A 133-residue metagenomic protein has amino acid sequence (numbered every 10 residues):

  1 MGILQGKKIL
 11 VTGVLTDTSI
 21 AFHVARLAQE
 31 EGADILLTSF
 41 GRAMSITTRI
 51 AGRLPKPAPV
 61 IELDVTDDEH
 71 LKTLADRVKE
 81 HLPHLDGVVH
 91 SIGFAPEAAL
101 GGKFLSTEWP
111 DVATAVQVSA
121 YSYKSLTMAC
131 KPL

Functional and structural regions predicted by a protein language model:
G2-L37: Canonical Rossmann dinucleotide-binding motif of NAD(H)/NADP(H)-dependent dehydrogenases/reductases, specifically
T12, E62-L63, P83-L100, S119: Rossmann-fold scaffold of SDR-type NAD(P)-dependent oxidoreductases
T16, G41, K56, G87-A99 (+1 more regions): Flexible cofactor-recognition loop at the NAD(P)H-binding site of Rossmann-like short-chain dehydrogenase/reductase
R42-T48: Short, charged/polar "capping" segments at the starts of alpha-helices and the immediately preceding loops
A51-E69: Rossmann-fold cofactor-recognition segment
T66-H81: Conserved Rossmann-fold cofactor-binding substructure of NAD(P)-dependent oxidoreductases
D76, E80, G93-F94, T114-L133: Amphipathic alpha-helical dimer-interface segment in Rossmann-like NAD(P)H-dependent oxidoreductases
D86, A98-T127: Catalytic Tyr-X3-Lys loop
